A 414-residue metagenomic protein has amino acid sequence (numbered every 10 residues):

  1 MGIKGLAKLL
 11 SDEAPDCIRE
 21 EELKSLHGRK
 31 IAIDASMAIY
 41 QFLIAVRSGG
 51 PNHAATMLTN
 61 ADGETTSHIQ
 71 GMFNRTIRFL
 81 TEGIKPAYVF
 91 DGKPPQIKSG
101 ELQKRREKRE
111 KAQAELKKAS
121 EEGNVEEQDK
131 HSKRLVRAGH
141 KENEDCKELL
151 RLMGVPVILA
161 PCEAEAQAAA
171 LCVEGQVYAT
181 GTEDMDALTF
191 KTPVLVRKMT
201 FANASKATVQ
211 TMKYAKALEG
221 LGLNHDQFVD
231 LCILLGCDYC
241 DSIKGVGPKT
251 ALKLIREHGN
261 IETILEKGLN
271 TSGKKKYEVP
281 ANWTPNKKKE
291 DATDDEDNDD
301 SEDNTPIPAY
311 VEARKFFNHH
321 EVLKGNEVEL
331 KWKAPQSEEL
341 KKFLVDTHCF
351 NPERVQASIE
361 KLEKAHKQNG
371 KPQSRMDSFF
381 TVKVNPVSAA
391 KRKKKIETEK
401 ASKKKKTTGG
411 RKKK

Functional and structural regions predicted by a protein language model:
M1-L171, P193-L195, F201: Noncatalytic, basic helical substrate-engagement surface that gates or grips nucleic-acid strands
E13-H27, T208-K414: Non-catalytic nucleic-acid-binding/docking modules located in mid-to-C-terminal regions of nucleic-acid enzymes
R75, Q167, Q176, G247-T250: Short, hydrophobic/aromatic alpha-helical segments in well-folded domains
A87, A179-G181: Short hydrophobic alpha-helical runs that function as membrane-insertion/retention elements
L152, G175-Y178: Deubiquitinase catalytic domains
V196-M199, N203-Q210: P-loop/Walker A phosphate-binding loop and immediately adjacent motor/lid segment at beta-alpha junctions
